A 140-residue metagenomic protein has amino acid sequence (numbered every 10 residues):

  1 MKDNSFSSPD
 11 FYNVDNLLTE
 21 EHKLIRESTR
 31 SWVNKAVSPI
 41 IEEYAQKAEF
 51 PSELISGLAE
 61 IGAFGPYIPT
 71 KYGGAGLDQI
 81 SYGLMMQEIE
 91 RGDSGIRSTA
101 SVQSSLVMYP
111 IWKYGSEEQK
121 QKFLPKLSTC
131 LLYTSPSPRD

Functional and structural regions predicted by a protein language model:
M1-S101, Y114, E118-K126: Amphipathic, small/basic residue-rich leader segments at the start of a protein or domain
Q103, S128-L132: Membrane-embedded alpha-helical core segments of multi-pass
S105-K113: Helix-loop "lid/cap" segments that line or gate small-molecule binding pockets
Y133-D140: Conserved small/polar residues in nucleotide/adenosyl-binding loops
